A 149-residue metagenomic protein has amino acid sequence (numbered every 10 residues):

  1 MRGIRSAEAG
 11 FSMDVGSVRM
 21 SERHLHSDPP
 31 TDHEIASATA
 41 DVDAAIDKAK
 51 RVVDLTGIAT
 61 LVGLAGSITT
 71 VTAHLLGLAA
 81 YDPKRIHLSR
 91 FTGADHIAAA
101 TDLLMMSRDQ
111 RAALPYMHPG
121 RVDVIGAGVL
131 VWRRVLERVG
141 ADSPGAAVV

Functional and structural regions predicted by a protein language model:
G3-V149: Helical "lid/coupling" subdomains associated with nucleotide-phosphate turnover
